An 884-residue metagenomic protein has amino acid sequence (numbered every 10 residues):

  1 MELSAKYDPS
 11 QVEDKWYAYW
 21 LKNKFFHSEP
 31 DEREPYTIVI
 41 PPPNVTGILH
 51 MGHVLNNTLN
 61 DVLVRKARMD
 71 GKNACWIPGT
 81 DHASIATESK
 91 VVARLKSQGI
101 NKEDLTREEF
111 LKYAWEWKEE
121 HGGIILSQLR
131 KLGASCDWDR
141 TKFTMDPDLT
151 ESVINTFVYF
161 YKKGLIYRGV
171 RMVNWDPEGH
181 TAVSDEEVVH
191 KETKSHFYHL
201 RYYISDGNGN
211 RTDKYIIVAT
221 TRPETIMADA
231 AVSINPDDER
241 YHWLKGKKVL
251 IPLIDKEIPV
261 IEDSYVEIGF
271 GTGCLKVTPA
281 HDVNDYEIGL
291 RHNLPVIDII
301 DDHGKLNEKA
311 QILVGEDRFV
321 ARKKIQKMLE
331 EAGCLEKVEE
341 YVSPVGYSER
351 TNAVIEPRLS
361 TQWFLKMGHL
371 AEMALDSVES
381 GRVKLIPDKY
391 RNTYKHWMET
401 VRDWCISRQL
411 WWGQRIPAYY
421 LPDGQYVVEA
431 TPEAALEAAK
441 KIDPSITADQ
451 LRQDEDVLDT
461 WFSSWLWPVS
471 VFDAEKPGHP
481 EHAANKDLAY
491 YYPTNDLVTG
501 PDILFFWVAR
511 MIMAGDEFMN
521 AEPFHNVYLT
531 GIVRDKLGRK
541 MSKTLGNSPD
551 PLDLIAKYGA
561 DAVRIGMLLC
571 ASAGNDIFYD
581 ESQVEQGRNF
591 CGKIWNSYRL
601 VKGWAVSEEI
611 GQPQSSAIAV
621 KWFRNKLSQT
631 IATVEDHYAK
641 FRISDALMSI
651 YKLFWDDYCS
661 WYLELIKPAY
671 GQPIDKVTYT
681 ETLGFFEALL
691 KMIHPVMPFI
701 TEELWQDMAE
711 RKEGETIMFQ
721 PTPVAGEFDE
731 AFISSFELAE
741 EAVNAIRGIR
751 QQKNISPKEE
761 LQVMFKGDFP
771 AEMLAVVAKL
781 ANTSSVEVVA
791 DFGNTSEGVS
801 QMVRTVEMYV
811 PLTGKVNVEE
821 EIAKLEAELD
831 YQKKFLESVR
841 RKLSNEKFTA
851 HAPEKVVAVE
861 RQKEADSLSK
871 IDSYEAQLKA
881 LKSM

Functional and structural regions predicted by a protein language model:
M1-M51, A74, E349, D388 (+1 more regions): Non-catalytic terminal extensions that flank enzyme cores
K15, K22-N23, V92-R211, Y215 (+11 more regions): Residue patterns forming the tRNA-binding/recognition surfaces of aminoacyl-tRNA synthetases and related DALR
P30-V91, T144, V153, V218-T221 (+5 more regions): N-terminal catalytic cores of NTP/NDP-binding nucleotidyl/phosphoryl-transfer enzymes
D31-P41, G52-L55, L59, G79 (+17 more regions): Secondary-structure capping and boundary motifs in well-ordered enzyme cores
D81, V173, P177, V183-V189 (+6 more regions): Acidic, turn-prone loop/beta-hairpin segments
T212, I216-V218, P223-V277, H281-E287: Protease-associated
A219, S264, H292-G304, L410-G413 (+1 more regions): Alpha-helical recognition segments enriched in aromatics with Gly/Pro capping that present substrate-recognition
E585, D707-M884: C-terminal low-complexity, glycine/proline- and small-hydrophobic-enriched intrinsically disordered tails that act as
